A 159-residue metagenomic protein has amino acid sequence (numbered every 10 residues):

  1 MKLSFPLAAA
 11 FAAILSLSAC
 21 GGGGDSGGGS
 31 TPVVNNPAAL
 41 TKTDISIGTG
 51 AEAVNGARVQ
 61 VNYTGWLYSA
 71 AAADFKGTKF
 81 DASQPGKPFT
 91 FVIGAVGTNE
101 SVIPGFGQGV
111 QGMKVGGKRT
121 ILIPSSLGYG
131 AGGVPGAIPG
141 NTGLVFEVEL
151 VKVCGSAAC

Functional and structural regions predicted by a protein language model:
K2-C159: Cross-family detector of peptidyl-prolyl cis-trans isomerase
